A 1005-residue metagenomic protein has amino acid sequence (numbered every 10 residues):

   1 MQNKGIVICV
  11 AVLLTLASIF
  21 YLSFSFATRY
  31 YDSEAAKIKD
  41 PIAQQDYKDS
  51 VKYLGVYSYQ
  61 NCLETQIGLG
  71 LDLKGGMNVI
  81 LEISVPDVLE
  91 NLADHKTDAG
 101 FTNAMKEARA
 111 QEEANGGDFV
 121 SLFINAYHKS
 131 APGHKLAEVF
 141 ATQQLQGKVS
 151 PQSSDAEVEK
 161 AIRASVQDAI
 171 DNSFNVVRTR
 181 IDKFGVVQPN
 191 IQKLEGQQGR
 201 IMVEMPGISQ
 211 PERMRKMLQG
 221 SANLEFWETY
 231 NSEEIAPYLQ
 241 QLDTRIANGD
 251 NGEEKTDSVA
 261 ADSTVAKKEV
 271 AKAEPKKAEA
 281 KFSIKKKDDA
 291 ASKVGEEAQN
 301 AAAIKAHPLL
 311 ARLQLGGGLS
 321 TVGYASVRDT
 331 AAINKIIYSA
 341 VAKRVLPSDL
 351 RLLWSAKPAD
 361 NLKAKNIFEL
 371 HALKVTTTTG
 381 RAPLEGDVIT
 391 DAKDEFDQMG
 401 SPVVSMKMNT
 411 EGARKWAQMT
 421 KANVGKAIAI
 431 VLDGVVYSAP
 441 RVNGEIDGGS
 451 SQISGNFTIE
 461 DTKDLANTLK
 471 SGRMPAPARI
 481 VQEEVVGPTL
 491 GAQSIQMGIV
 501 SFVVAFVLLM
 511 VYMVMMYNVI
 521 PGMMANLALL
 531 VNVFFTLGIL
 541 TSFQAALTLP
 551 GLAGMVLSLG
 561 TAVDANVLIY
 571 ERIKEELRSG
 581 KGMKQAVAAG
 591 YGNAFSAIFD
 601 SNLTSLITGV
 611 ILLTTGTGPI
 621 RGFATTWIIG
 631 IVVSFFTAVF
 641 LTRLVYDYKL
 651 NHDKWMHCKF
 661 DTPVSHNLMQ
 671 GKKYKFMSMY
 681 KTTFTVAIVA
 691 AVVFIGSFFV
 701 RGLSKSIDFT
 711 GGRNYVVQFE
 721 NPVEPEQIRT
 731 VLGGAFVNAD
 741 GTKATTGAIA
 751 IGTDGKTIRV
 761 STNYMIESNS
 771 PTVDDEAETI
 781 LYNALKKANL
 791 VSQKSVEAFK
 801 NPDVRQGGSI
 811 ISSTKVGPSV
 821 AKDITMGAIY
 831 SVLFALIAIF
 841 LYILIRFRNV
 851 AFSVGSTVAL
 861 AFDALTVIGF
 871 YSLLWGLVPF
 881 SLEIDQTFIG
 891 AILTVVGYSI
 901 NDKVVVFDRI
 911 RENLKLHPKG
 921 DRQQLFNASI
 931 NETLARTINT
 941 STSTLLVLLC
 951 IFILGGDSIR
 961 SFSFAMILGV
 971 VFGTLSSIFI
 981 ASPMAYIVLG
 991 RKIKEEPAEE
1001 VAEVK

Functional and structural regions predicted by a protein language model:
M1-Y21, F26-I67, E90-H128, A156 (+3 more regions): Interfacial helix-loop-helix hairpins and adjacent transmembrane helices of multi-pass alpha-helical membrane proteins
Q2-K4, V404-S405, N409-V424, I428-A429 (+4 more regions): Interfacial segments of transmembrane alpha-helices in multi-pass membrane proteins
V12-T15, G522-Q544, M555-A562, F623-A638 (+3 more regions): Small-residue-enriched core segments of transmembrane alpha-helices in multipass membrane transport and channel
L22-Y31, D49, T65-M77, L81-D433 (+5 more regions): Non-transmembrane, solvent-exposed regions of membrane trafficking/translocation machinery
V177, T489-L509, T561, K581-T617 (+11 more regions): Pore- and gate-forming transmembrane helices of large, multi-pass membrane proteins
E204, G448-Q452, E460-V507, I780 (+2 more regions): Juxtamembrane "pre-transmembrane" interface segments
V531, G538-I539, E575-S596, D600-A687 (+2 more regions): Hydrophobic alpha-helical transmembrane segments of membrane transport and translocation systems, primarily multi-pass
G560-T604, D647-W655, S872, V878-T940 (+1 more regions): Cytosolic juxtamembrane regions of multi-pass inner-membrane proteins
